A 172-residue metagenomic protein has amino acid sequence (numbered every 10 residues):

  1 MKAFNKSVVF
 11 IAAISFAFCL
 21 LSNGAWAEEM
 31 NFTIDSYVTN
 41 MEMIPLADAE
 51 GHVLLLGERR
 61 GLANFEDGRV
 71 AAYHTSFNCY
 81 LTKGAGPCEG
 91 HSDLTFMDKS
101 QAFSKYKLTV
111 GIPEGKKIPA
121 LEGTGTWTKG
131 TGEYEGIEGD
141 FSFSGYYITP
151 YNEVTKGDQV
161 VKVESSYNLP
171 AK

Functional and structural regions predicted by a protein language model:
M1-K2, C19: Short intrinsically disordered, low-complexity coil segments enriched in acidic
K2-I11: Bacterial N-terminal signal peptides that target proteins for export
I11-L20: Bacterial N-terminal signal peptides
W26-K172: Beta-strand-enriched cores of mature, soluble protein domains
